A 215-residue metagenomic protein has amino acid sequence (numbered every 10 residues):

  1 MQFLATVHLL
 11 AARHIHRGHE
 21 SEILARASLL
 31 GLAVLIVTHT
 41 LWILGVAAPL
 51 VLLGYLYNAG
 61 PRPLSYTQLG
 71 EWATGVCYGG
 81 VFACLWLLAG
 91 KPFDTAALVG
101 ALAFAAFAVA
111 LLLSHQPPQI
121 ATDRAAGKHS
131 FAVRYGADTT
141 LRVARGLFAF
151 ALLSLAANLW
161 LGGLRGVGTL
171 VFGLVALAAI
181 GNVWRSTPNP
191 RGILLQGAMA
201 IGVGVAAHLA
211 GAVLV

Functional and structural regions predicted by a protein language model:
M1-A12, L112-D138, I180-T187: Cytosolic, membrane-interface loops and tails of multi-pass inner-membrane proteins
M1-L41, A132-G162, M199: Multi-pass membrane catalytic core of lipid/isoprenoid biosynthesis enzymes
H8-P92: Intramembrane alpha-helical segments
G18-E22, I43-A48, W72, A97-L102 (+2 more regions): Hydrophobic alpha-helical transmembrane segments
L29-G45, F82-L102, L153-G166, H208-V215: Helix-coil boundary and interhelical linker segments in multi-pass alpha-helical membrane proteins
I43-Y55, D94-S114: Membrane-embedded alpha-helical segments that form the functional core of polytopic membrane enzymes, especially those
W72-L87, F104, V133-A137, L195-G211: Small-residue-rich segments of transmembrane alpha-helices in multi-pass membrane proteins, especially helix faces
W160-V215: Extended hydrophobic alpha-helices typical of membrane-associated regions
